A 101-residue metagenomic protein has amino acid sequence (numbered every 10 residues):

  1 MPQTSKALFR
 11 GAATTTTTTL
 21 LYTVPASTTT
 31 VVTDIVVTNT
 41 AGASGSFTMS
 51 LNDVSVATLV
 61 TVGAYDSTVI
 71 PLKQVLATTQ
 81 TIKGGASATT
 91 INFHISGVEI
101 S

Functional and structural regions predicted by a protein language model:
M1-T30, D34, A86-S101: C-terminal interaction-tip segments
T14-T17, V62-T68: Solvent-exposed, conformationally flexible loop/turn segments
V37, F47-M49, I82, I95: Hydrophobic beta-strand residues in large extracellular and virion-surface proteins
V37-G42, S87: Short solvent-exposed strand-capping/beta-turn motif centered on an Asx-Ser/Thr pair
A41-V60: Short, surface-exposed beta-strand/strand-loop-strand elements in extracellular ectodomains
D66-T79: Beta-sandwich interaction modules
Q80-A86: Short, aromatic- and glycine-rich surface loops/edge beta-strands on solvent-exposed regions
